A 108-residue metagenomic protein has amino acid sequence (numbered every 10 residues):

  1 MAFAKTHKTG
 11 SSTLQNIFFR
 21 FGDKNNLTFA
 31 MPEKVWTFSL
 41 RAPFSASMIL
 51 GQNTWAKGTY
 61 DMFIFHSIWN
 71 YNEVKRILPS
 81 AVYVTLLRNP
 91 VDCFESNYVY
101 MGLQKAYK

Functional and structural regions predicted by a protein language model:
M1-K108: Membrane-interface amphipathic segments in extracytoplasmic regions
